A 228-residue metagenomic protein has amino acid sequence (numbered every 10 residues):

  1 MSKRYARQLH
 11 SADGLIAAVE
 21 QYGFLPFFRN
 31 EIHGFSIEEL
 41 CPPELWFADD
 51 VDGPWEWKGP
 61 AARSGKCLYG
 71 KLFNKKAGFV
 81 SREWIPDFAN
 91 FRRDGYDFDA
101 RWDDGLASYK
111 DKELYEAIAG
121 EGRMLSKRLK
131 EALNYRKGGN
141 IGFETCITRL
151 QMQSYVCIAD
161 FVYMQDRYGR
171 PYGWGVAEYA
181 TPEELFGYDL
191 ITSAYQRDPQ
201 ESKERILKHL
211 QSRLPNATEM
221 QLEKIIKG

Functional and structural regions predicted by a protein language model:
M1-G228: Long, low-complexity intrinsically disordered regions
